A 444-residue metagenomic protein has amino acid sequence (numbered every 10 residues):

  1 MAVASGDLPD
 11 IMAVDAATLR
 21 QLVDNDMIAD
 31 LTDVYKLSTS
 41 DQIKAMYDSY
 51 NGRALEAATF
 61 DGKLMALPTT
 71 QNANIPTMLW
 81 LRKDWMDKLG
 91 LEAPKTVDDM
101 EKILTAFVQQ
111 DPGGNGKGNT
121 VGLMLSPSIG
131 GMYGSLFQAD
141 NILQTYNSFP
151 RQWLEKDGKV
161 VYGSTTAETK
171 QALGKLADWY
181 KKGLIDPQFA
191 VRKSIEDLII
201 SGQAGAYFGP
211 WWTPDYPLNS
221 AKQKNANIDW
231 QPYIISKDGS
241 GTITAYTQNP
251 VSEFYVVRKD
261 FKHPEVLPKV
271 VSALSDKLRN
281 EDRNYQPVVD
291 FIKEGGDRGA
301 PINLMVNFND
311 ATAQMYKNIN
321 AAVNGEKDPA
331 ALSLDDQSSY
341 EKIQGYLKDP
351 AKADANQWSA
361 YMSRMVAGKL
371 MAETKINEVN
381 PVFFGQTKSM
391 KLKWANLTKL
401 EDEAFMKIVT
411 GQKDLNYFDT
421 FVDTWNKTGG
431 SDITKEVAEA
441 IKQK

Functional and structural regions predicted by a protein language model:
M1-M100, V160-Y162, D282, A351-A353 (+1 more regions): Conserved N-terminal structural module of periplasmic/extracytoplasmic solute-binding proteins
V3, D111, A221: Active-site catalytic pocket residues across diverse enzymes, especially alpha/beta-hydrolases
R20-M78, M132-A172, L176, A221-Q248: Hinge/lid segment of periplasmic solute-binding proteins
M27, L91, R151, L184-I185 (+3 more regions): Short aromatic/hydrophobic-glycine micro-motifs
T32-S38, T59-G134, L154-G205, P210 (+2 more regions): Helix-loop-helix "hinge/cap" segment bordering the ligand-binding cleft or interdomain interface
S128-S148, Y180-A331: Extracytoplasmic/periplasmic substrate-binding proteins
A190, S333, Y417-F421: Short hydrophobic alpha-helical segments that form membrane-spanning helices or hydrophobic packing faces of helical
K269, D276-E403, Q412: Conserved small-residue motifs centered on glycine
